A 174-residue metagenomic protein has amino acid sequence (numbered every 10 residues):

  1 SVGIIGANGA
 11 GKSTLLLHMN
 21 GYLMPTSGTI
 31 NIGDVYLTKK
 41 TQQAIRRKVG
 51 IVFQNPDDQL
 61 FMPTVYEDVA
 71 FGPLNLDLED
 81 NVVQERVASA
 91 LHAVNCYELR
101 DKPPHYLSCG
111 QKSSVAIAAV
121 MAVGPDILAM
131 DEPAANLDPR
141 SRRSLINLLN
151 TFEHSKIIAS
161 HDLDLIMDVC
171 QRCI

Functional and structural regions predicted by a protein language model:
I5-A7: The feature captures the beta-strand-to-loop junction immediately N-terminal to the Walker
N20: Helix-to-loop junction immediately C-terminal to a conserved catalytic motif
G28-Y36, I45: Conserved ABC transporter NBD signature motif
N81-L99: Conserved ABC ATPase "signature" region
P103-L107, Q111: Conserved ABC ATPase signature
L128-D131: Catalytic Walker B motif of ABC-type/P-loop ATPase nucleotide-binding domains
S160-H161: H-loop/switch region of ABC-family ATPase nucleotide-binding domains
